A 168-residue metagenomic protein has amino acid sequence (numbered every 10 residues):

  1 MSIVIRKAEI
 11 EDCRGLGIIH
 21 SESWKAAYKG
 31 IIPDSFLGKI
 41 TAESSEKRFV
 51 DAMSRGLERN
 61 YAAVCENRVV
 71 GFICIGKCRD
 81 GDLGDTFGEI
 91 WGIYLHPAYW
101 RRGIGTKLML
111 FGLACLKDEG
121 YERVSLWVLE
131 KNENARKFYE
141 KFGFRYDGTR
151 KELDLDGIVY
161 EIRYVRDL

Functional and structural regions predicted by a protein language model:
S2-V4: Extreme N-terminal starter segment of soluble prokaryotic enzymes
K7-E11, I18-I31, L37-A98, M109-F111 (+3 more regions): Acetyl-CoA-dependent GNAT
F36-L37, E130: Short histidine/acidic/glycine/proline-rich micro-motifs that form metal- and phosphate-coordinating active-site loops
N67, G71, G103-G105, G143: Conserved phosphate-binding and hydrolysis motifs of nucleotide-dependent enzymes
T86-G88, E122-S125, L129-R136, E140-L168: C-terminal "cap" of GNAT-fold acetyltransferases
H96-A98, R102, E130-K131: Active-site acidic-Proline motif in GNAT/NAT acetyltransferases
R101-A114, K137-K141: Conserved acetyl-CoA-binding loop-helix of GNAT-fold acetyltransferases
R102, E119-E122: Short coil/turn segments at alpha/beta junctions that flank glycine-rich nucleotide-binding fingerprints
